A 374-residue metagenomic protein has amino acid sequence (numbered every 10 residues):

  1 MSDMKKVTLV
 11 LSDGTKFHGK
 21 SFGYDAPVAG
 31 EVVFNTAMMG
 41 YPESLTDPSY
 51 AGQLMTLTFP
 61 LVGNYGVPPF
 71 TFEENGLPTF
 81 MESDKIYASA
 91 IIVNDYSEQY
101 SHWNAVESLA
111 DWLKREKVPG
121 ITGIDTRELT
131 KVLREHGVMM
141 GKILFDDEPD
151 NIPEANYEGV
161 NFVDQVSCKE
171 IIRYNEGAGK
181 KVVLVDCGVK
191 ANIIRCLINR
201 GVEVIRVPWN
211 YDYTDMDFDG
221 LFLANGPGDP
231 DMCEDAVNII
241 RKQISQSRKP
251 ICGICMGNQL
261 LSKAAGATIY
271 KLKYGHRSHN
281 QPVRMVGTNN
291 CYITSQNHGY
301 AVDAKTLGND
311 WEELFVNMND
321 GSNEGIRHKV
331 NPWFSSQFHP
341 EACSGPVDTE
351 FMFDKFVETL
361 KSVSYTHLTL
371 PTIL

Functional and structural regions predicted by a protein language model:
S2-D13, F17: Acidic, glycine-enriched active-site microenvironments
T15-F17, S21-D146: Feature captures the catalytic cores and cofactor-binding loops of soluble hydro-lyases/lyases that act on carboxylate
L133, V138-K181: Flexible inter-domain linker/hinge segments
K181, C187-N238, K242-Q243: Phosphate-binding active sites in nucleotide-utilizing proteins
F218, N225-A304, G345-K355, T359-L360: Cysteine-nucleophile active-site neighborhood
N290-N331: Catalytic beta-strand/loop cores that center a nucleophilic Ser/Cys/Thr and support acyl-enzyme chemistry
G325-K361: A glycine-centered loop/beta-turn motif at secondary-structure junctions
T366-T372: Conserved small/polar residues in nucleotide/adenosyl-binding loops
